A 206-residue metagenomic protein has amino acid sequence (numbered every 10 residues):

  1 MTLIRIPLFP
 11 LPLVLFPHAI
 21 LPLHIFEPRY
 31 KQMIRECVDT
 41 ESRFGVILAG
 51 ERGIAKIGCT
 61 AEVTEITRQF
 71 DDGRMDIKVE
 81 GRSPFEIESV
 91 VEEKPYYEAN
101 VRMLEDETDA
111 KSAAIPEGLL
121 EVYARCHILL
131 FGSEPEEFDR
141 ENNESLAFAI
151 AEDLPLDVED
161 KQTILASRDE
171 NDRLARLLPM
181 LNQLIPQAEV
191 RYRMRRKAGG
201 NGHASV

Functional and structural regions predicted by a protein language model:
M1-V206: N-terminal low-complexity, acidic/polar interaction/targeting segments
